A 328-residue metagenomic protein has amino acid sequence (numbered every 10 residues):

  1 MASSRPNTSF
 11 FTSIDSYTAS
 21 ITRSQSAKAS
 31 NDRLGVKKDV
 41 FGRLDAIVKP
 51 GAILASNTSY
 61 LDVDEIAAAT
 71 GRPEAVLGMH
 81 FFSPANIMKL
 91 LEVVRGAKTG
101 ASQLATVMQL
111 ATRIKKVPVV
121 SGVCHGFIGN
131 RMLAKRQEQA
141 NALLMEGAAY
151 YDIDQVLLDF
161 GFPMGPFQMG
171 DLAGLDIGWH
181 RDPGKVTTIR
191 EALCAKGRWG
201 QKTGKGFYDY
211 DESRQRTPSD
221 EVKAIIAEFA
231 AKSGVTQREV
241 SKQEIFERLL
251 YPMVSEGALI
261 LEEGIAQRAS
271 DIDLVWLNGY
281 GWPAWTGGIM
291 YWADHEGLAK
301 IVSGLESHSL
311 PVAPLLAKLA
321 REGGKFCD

Functional and structural regions predicted by a protein language model:
M1, A19, A27-D328: N-terminal glycine-rich phosphate-binding loop for ADP-containing cofactors
S3-S24: Low-acidity, Ser/Thr- and Arg-rich intrinsically disordered low-complexity segments
